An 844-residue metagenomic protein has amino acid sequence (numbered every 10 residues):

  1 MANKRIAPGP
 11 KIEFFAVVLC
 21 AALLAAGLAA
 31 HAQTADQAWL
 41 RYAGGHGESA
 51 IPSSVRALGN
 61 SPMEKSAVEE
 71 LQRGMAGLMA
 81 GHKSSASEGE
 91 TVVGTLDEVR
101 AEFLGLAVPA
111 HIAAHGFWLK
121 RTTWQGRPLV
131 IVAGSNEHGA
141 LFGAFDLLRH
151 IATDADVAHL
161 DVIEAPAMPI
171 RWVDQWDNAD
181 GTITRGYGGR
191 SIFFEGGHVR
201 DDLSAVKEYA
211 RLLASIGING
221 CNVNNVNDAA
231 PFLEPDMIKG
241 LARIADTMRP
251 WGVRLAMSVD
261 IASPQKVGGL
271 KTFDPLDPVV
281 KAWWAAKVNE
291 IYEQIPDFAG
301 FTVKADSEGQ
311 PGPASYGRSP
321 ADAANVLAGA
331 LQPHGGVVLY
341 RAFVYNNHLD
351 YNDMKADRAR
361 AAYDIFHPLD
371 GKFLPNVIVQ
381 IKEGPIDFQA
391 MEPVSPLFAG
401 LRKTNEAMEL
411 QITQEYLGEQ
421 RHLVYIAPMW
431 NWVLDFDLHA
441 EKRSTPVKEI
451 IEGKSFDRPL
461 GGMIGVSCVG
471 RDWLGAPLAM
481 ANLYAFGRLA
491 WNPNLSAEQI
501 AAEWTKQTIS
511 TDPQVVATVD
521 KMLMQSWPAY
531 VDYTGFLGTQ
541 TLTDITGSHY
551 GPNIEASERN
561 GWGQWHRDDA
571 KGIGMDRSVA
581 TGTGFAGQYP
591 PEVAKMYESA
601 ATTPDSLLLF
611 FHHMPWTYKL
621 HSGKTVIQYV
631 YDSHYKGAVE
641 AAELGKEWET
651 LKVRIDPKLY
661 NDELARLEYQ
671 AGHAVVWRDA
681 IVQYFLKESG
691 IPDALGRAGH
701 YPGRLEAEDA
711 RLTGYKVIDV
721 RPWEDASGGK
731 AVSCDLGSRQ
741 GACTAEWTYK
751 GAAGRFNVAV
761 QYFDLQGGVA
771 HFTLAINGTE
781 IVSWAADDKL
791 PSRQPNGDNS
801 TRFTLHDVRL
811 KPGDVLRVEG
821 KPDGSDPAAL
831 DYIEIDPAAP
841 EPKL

Functional and structural regions predicted by a protein language model:
M1-P10: N-terminal secretory signal peptides that target proteins for export/translocation
F15-G27: Bacterial N-terminal signal peptides
A21, A30-T122, A158: Acidic, contiguous N-terminal accessory segments
G45-S61, F194, N224-N227, T617-I627: Acidic/histidine-rich, surface-exposed loop or edge segments in extracytoplasmic proteins
A67-E70, G74, P109-T302, Q332 (+2 more regions): Feature activates predominantly on carbohydrate-active enzymes
R100, G196-R200, P235, R243 (+2 more regions): Catalytic-core regions of glycoside hydrolase
K442-P702: Catalytic domains of carbohydrate-active enzymes that cleave complex glycans
D693-L844: Extracytoplasmic
